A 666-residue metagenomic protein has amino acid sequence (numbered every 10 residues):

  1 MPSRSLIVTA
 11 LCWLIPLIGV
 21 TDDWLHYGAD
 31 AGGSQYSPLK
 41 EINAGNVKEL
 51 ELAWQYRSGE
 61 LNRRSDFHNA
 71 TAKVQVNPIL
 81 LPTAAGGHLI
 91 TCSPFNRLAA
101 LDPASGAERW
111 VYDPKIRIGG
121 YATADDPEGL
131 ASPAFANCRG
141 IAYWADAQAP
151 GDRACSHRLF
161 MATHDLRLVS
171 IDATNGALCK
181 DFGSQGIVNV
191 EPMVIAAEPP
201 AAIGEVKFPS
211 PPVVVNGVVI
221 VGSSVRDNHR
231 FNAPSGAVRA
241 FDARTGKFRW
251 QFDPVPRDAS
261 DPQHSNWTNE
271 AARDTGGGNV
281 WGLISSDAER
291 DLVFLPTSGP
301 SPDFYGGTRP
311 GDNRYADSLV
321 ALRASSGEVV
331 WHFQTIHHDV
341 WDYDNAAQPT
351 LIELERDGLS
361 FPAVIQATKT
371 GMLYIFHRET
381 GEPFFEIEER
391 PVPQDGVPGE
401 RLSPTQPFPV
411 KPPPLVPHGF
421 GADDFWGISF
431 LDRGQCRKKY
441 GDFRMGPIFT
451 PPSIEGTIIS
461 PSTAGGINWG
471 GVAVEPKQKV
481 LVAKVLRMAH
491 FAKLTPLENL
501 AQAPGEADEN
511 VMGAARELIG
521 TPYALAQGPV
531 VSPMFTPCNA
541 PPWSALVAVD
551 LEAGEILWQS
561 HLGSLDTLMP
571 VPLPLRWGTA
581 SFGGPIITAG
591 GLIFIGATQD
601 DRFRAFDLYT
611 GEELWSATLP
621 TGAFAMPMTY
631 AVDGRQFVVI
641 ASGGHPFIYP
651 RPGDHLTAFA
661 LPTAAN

Functional and structural regions predicted by a protein language model:
M1-A10: Bacterial N-terminal signal peptides that target proteins for export
G19-R63, L80, V547: Mature N-terminal segment immediately following signal peptide/propeptide cleavage in secreted/periplasmic
W24-G28, A70-R97, G129-R167, G204-R230 (+11 more regions): Repeat-blade elements of multi-bladed beta-propeller folds
N46-L61, L98-S132, Q148-A149, L168-A202 (+11 more regions): Extracytoplasmic/lumenal domain signature
G222, R230, W250, F294-P296 (+8 more regions): Short helix/loop capping segments that flank catalytic or ligand/cofactor-binding pockets
P412-K438: N-terminal leader/propeptide and maturation segments of large enzyme subunits in energy/redox metabolism and hydrolases
P452-A489, L494-P496: Segments forming glycine/polar-rich beta-alpha architectures that bind adenosine-containing cofactors
